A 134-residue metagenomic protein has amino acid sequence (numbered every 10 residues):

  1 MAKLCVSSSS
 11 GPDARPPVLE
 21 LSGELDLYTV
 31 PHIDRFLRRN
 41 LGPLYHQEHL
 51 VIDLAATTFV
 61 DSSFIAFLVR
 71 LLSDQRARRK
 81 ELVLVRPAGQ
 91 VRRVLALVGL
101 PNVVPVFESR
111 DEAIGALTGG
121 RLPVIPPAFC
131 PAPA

Functional and structural regions predicted by a protein language model:
M1-E20: Short beta-strand/loop segment at the start of cytosolic alpha/beta domains
S7, V85, F107: General small-molecule cofactor/ligand-binding pocket signal
G11, G89, D111: Residues that form or immediately flank small-molecule/cofactor binding pockets and catalytic motifs
L21-G23, S109: Active-site donor-binding loop signature of nucleotide-sugar glycosyltransferases
E24-V104: Amphipathic alpha-helical interaction surfaces in cytosolic regulatory modules
E108-A134: A charged, well-structured terminal subsegment
